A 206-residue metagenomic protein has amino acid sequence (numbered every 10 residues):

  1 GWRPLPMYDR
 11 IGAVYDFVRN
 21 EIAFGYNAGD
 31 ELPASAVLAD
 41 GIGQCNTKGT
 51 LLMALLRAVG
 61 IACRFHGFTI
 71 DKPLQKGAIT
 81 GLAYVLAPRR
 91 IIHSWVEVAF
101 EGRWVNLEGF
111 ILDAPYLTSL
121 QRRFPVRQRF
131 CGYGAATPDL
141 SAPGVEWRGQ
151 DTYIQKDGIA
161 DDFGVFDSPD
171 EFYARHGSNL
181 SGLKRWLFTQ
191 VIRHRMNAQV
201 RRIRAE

Functional and structural regions predicted by a protein language model:
G1-D40: Secondary-structure boundary elements
A13, L51, W95-V98: Non-catalytic alpha-helical scaffold/packing segments enriched in small hydrophobic residues
V14, L56, C63-F65, L107 (+1 more regions): Generic structural hydrophobic/aromatic packing signal, biased to beta-strands
Y26-I92: Active-site neighborhood of thiol-dependent amide/isopeptide-bond enzymes
I70-E206: His-Asp-centered catalytic microenvironments across diverse enzyme cores, prominently the transglutaminase-like
